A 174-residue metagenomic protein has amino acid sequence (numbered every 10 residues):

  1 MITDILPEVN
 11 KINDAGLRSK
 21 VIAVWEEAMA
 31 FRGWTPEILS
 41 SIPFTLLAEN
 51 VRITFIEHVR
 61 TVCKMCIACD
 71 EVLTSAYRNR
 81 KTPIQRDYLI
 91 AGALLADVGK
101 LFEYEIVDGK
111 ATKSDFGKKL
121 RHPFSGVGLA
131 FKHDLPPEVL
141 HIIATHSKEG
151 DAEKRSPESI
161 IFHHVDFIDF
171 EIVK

Functional and structural regions predicted by a protein language model:
M1-G109: Acidic/His-rich, divalent-metal-binding segments that scaffold phosphate/diphosphate chemistry
E27-A28, I56, S125-L129, L135: Generic detector of short, locally flexible boundary/turn motifs and exposed helical patches
H58, A96, H122, H146-S147: Histidine-centered active-site/metal-ligand motif
Y77-R80, L89-I90, V127-K174: Histidine/acidic-rich helix-loop-helix segments that form or flank divalent-metal centers in metalloenzyme catalytic
K81-D87, K118, H122, L135: Short, well-structured alpha-helical patches and their helix-loop capping segments that border functional surfaces
K110-K132, I160: Divalent-cation-assisted or electrostatically stabilized phosphate/pyrophosphate-binding catalytic cores
